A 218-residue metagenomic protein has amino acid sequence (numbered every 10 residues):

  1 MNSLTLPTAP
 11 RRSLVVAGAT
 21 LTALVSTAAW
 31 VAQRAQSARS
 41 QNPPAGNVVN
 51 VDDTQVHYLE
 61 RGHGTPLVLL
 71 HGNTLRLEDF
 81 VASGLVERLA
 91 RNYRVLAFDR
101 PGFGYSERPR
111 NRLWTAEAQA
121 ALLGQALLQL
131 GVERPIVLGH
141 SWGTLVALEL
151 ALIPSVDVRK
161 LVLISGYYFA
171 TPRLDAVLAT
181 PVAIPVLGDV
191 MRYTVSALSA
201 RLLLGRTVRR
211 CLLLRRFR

Functional and structural regions predicted by a protein language model:
M1-P43, D52: Short amphipathic, positively biased membrane-proximal segments that drive organelle/inner-membrane targeting
P44, G84, R88, A118-Q125 (+2 more regions): Alpha-helical elements of Rossmann-like donor-binding domains used by nucleotide-donor carbohydrate transfer enzymes
D53, G62-G64, R91, L128-R134 (+1 more regions): Active-site acidic short loop of glycosyltransferases
T54, E60-Y105: Conserved HGGG/HGGXW glycine-rich cap/lid loop of the alpha/beta-hydrolase fold
D79-V81, S106-R112, P172-L174: Conserved catalytic-core motifs of eukaryotic protein kinase domains, centered on the activation segment
A97-L138: Active-site loop/oxyanion-hole signature of alpha/beta-hydrolase fold enzymes
E133-L174: Conserved hydrolase catalytic core segment
P172-A176, Y193-R218: Conserved alpha/beta-hydrolase catalytic His-Asp/Glu region
